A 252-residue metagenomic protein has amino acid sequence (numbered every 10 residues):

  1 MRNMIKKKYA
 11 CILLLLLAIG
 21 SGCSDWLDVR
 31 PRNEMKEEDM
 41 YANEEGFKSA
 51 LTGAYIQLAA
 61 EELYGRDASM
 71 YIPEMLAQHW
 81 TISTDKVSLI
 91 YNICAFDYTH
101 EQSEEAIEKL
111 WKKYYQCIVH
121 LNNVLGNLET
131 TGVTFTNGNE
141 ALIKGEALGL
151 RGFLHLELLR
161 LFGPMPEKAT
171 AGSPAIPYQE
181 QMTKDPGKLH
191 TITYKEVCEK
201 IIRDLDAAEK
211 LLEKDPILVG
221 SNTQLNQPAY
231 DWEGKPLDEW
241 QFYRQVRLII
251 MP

Functional and structural regions predicted by a protein language model:
M1-P31: Bacterial Sec-dependent N-terminal signal peptides
C23-P73, I217: Membrane-proximal, proline-rich intrinsically disordered regions
S24, D206, V246-P252: Aromatic-residue-lined binding/catalytic grooves and analogous aromatic/hydrophobic interfacial grooves in multimeric
R32, I72-Q102, K184, L225-D231 (+1 more regions): A structural signal for short, hydrophobic/glycine-enriched beta-strand patches
N43, A141, L148, Q241-F242: Inter-repeat boundary and helix-capping residues of tandem alpha-helical solenoids
S88-F162, K188-E196, A207-E213: Conserved, well-structured interaction surfaces
E129-E140, K210-L248: Acidic interhelical loop/turn segments
G138, L161-K200: Short coil/linker segments at helix-helix boundaries
